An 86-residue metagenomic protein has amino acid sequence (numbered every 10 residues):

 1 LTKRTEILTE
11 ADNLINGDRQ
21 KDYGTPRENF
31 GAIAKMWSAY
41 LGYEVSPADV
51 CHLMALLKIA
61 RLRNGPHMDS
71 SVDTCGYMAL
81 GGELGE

Functional and structural regions predicted by a protein language model:
L1-E86: Intrinsically disordered, low-complexity regulatory regions that flank transcription factor DNA-binding cores
